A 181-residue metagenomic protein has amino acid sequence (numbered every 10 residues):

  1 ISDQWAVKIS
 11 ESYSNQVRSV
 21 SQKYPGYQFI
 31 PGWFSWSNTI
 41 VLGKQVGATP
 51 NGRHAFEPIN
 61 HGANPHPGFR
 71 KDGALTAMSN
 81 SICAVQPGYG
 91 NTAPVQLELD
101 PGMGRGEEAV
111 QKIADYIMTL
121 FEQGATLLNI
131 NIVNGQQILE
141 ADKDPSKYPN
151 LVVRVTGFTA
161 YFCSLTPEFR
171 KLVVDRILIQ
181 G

Functional and structural regions predicted by a protein language model:
I1-G181: Acidic, glycine-enriched catalytic cores built around paired aspartates
